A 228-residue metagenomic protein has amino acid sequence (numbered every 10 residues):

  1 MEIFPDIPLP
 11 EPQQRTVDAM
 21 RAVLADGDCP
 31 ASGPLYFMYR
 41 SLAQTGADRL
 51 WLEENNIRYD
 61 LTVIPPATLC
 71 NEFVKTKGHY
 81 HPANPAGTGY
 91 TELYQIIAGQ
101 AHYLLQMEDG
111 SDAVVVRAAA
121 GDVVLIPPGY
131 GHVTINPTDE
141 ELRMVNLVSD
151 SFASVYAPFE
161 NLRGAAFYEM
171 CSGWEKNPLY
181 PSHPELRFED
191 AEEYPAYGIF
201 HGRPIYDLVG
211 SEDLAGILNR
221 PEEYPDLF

Functional and structural regions predicted by a protein language model:
E2-A118, P137-F228: Active-site region of the double-stranded beta-helix
A118-T138: Conserved metal-binding segment of the jelly-roll/cupin
